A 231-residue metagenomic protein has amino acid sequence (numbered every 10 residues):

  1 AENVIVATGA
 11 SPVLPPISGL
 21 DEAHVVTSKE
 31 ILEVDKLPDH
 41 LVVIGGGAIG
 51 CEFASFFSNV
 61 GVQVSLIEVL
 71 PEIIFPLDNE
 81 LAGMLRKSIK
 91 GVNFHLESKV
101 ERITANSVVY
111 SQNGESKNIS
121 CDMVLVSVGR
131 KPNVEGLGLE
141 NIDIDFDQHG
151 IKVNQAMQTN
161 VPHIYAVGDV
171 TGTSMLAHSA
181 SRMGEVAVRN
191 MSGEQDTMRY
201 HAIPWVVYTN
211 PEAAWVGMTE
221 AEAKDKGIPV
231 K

Functional and structural regions predicted by a protein language model:
A1, L14-P16, E52, N133-G136 (+1 more regions): Glycine/Thr-rich phosphate-binding loops of Rossmann-like dinucleotide-binding domains
A1-H24, H40: Glycine/serine-rich phosphate-binding loop and adjoining beta1-alpha1 elements at the start of nucleotide-handling
G9, G61, G91, D143 (+1 more regions): Short glycine-rich hinge loops at helix-strand junctions in the catalytic core of two-component histidine kinases
G9-A10, Q112, L125, G129-R130: Short glycine-/small-residue-rich Rossmann-like dinucleotide-binding loops
D21-P38, N118-M191: FAD-site-proximal beta/loop scaffold in flavoenzymes
V26, N93-E97, K231: General small-molecule cofactor/ligand-binding pocket signal
L32-E33, P38-V42, A48-A105, V109-E115 (+2 more regions): Rossmann-like dinucleotide-binding cores of NAD(P)H-dependent redox enzymes
K224-K231: Cytosolic Rossmann-like ligand/nucleotide-binding regulatory domains
